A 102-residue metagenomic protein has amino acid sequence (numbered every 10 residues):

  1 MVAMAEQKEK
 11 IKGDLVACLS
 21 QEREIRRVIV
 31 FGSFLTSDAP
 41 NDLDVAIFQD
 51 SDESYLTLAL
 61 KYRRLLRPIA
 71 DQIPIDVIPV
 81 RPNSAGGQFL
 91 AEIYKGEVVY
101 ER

Functional and structural regions predicted by a protein language model:
M1-I29, L35-N41, F48-R102: Catalytic core of pol beta-like nucleotidyltransferases
